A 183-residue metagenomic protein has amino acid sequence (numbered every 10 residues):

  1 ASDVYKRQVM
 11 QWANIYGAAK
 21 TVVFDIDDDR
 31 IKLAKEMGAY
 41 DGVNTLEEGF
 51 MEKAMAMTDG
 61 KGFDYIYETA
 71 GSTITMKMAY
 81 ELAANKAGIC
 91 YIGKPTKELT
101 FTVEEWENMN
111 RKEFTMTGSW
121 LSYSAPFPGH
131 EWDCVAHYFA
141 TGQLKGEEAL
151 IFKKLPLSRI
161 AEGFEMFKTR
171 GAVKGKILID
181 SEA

Functional and structural regions predicted by a protein language model:
A1-Y5: Short, small-residue-biased leader/transition segments that mark boundaries at the very start of proteins
N14-M78: Adenosine-nucleotide cofactor-binding segment
Y16-A18, M37, A84, E104 (+1 more regions): Short, well-ordered coil/turn elements that cap or connect secondary structure elements
M55, L99-I151, E162: C-terminal substrate-binding/catalytic core of Rossmann-like NAD(P)-dependent dehydrogenases/reductases
A70, G93-T96, S119-S122: Short strand-turn motif at the edge of the Rossmann-like AdoMet-binding core
K77-E81, N85, H130-A183: C-terminal hydrophobic helical "lid"/dimerization subdomain of Rossmann-like NAD(P)H-dependent oxidoreductases
N85-T100, T115-M116: ADP-ribose/adenylate-binding Rossmann-like module
